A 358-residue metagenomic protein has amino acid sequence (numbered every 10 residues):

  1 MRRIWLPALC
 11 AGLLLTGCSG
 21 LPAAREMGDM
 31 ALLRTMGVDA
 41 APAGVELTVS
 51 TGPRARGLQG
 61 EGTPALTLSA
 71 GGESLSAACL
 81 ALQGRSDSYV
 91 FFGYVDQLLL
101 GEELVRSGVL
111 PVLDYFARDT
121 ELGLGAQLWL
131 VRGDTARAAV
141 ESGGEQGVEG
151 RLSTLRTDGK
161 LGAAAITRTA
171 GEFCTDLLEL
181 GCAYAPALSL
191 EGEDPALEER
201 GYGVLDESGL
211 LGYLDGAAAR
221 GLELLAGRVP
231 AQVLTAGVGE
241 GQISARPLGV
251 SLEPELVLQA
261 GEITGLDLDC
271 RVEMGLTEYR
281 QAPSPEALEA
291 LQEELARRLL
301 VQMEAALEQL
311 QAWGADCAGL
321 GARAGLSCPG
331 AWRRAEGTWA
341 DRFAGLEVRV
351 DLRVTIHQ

Functional and structural regions predicted by a protein language model:
R2, L6-P7, G12-Q358: Membrane-proximal alpha-helical signals and transmembrane carboxylates
